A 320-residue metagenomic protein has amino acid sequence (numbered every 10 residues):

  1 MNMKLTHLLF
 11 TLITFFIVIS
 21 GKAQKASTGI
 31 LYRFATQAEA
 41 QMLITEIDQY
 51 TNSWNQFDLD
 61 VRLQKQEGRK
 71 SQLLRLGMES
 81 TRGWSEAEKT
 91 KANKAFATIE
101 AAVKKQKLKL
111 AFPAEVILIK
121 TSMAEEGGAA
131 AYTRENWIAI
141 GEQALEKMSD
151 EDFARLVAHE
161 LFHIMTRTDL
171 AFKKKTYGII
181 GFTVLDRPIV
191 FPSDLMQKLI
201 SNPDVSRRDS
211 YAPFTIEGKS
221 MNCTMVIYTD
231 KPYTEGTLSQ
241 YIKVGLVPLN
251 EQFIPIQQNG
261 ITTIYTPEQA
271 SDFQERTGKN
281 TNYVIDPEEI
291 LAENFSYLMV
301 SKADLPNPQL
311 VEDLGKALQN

Functional and structural regions predicted by a protein language model:
M1-S27: Bacterial Sec-dependent N-terminal signal peptides
Q24-T90: N-terminal mature-domain "stem" immediately C-terminal to a signal peptide or N-terminal signal-anchor/transmembrane
L76-N136: Auxiliary, metal-adjacent structural segments of Zn-dependent hydrolase domains
R82, E86-K94, K147-L156, N282-I290: Soluble non-cytosolic domains of exported or imported proteins
A114-K120, E151-R155, I164-T166, P308-N320: Non-catalytic terminal regions of proteins
T121-A158, R167: Active-site scaffold of zinc-dependent metalloenzymes
L161-G178: Catalytic Zn2+-binding segment of zinc metalloproteases
G178-N320: Metalloprotease/metallohydrolase-associated module, dominated by Zn2+-dependent proteases
